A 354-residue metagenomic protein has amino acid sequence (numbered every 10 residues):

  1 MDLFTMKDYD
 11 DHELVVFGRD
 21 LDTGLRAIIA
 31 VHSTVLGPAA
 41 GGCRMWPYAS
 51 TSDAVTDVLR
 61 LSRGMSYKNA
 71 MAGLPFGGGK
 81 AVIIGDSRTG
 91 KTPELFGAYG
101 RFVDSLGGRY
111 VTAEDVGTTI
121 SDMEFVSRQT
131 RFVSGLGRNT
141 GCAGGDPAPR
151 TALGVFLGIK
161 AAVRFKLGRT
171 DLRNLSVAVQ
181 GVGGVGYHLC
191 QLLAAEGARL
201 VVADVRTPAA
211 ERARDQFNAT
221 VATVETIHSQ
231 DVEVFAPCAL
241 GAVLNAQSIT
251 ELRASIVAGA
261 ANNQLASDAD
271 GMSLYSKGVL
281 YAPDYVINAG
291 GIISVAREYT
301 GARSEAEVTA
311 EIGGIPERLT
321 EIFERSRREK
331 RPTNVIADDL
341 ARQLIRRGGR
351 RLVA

Functional and structural regions predicted by a protein language model:
M1-R19: Short, Gly/Pro- and small/polar-rich lid/capping loops
D22-P38, A70-F76: N-terminal glycine-rich anion-binding loops that anchor highly charged ligand groups
Y67-M71, P75-G168: Glycine/serine-rich phosphate-binding loop and adjoining beta1-alpha1 elements at the start of nucleotide-handling
N69-L74, R109-E114, L167-S176, V224 (+2 more regions): Flexible, glycine/charged-enriched surface loops at secondary-structure junctions
C142, D146-V234: Glycine-rich phosphate/diphosphate-binding loop of Rossmann-like nucleotide-binding domains
V163, S255-A354: Adenosine-phosphate binding glycine-rich loop
V205-I287: Rossmann-like adenosine-cofactor binding region
